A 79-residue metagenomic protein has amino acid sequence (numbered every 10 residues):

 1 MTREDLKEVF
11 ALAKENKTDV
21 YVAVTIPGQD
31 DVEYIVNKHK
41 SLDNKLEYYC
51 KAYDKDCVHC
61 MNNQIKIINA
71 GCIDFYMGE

Functional and structural regions predicted by a protein language model:
T2-P27: N-terminal acidic leader/helix
T18-E79: Acidic, low-complexity, intrinsically disordered interaction modules
